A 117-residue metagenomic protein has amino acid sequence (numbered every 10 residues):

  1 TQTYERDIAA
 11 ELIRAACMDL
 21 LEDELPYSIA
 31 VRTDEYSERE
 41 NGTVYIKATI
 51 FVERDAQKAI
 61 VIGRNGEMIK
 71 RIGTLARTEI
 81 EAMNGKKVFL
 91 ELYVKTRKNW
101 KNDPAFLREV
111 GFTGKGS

Functional and structural regions predicted by a protein language model:
T1-S117: C-terminal-of-GTPase-core extension/linker across diverse P-loop GTPases
